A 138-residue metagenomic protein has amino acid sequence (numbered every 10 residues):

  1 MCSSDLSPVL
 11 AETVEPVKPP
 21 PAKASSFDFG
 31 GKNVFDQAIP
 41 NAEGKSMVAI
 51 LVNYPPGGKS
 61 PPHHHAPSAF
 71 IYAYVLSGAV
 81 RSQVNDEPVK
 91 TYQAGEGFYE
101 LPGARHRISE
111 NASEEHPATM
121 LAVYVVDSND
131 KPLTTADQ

Functional and structural regions predicted by a protein language model:
M1-S3: Short, small-residue-biased leader/transition segments that mark boundaries at the very start of proteins
V9-T13, A24: Boundary at the C-terminal end of the N-terminal hydrophobic targeting segment
S25-P62, S68: A short glycine-rich, His/Asp/Glu-containing loop-to-beta-strand
E43-G44, Y54-P56, D86-A104: Short acidic-glycine-tyrosine-enriched beta hairpin
G44-A49, P67-F70, E87, G103 (+1 more regions): Extracytoplasmic
S60-A66, V84, T91, S109-A112: Short histidine-centered beta-strand/loop micro-motifs that create catalytic or ligand/metal-coordination sites
S68-E87, A94-E96: Glycine- and acidic-residue-biased ligand/ion/polar-headgroup-sensing regions
P88, P102-D130: Ligand-binding loop in jelly-roll beta-barrel domains
